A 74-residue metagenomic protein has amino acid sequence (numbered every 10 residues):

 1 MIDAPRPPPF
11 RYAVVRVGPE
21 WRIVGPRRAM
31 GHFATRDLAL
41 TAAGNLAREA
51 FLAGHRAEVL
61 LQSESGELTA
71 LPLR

Functional and structural regions predicted by a protein language model:
M1-P5, L40, R56, A70: Terminal leader/tail segments of proteins
A4-A29: Short aromatic-glycine-(Arg/Gly/Cys) micro-motifs in beta-strand/loop hairpins
M30-G31, T69: Short, isolated positions in well-ordered beta-strands
F33-A34, P72: Short linear motifs in exposed loops
A34-L52, R56: A short, charged, amphipathic alpha-helix used as a generic interaction element across diverse proteins
L52-R74: Short, mixed-charge low-complexity intrinsically disordered segments
